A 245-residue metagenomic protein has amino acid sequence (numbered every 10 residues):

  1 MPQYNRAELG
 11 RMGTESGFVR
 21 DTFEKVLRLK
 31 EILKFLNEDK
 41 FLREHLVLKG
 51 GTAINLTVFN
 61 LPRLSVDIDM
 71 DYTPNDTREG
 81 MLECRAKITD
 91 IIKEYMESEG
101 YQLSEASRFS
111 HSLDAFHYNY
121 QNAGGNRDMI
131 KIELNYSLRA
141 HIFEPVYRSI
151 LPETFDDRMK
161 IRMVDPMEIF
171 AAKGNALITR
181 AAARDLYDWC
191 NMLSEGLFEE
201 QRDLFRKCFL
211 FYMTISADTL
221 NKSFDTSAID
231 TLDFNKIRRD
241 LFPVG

Functional and structural regions predicted by a protein language model:
M1-L46, L56-I68, Y72-G245: Structured mid-to-C-terminal alpha-helical surface segments
G51: Active-site glycine-centered loops adjacent to acidic/histidine catalytic or metal-binding residues that shape
